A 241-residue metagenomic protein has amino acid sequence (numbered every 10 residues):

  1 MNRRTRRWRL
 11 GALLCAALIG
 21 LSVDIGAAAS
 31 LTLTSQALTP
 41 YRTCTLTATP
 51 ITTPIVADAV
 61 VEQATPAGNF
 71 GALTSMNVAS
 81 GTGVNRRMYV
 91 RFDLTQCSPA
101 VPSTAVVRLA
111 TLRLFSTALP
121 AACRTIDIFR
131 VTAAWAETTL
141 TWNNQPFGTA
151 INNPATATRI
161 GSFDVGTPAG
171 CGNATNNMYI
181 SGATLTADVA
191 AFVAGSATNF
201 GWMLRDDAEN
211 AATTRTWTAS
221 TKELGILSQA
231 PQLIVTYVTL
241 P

Functional and structural regions predicted by a protein language model:
M1-L31: Sec-dependent, cleavable N-terminal signal peptides
D24-A29, R91, A100-S103, D164-P168 (+4 more regions): Polar, enzyme-active/binding microenvironments
L33-P99, A136, G148, T156 (+2 more regions): Flexible, small-residue-rich N-terminal segments that precede or flank a structured functional core
P50-A57, A118-T198: Beta-strand-rich interaction/scaffold domains
V84, C97-R108, F192-A194: Extracellular/lumenal carbohydrate-interaction signature centered on repeated Trp-anchored short motifs
F92, T104-A118, L233: A short beta-strand element within beta-rich, extracytoplasmic domains of secreted/secretory-pathway proteins
D93-S98, L114-A118, V189-S196, Y237: Sec/Tat-exported extracytoplasmic proteins
A194-A212: Extracellular beta-strand ligand-recognition surfaces/modules
